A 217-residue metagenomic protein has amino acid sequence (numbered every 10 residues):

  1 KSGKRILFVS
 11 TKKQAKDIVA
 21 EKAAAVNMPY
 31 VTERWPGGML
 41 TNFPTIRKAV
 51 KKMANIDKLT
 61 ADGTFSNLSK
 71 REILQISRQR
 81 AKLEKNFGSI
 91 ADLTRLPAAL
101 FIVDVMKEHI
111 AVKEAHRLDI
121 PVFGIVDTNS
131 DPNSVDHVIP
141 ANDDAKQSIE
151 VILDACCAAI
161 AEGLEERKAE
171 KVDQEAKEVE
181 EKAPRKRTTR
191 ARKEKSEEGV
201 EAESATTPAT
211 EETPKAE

Functional and structural regions predicted by a protein language model:
K1-V172: Ribosome large-subunit tunnel/peptidyl-transferase-proximal elements
E162-E217: Intrinsically disordered, compositionally biased charged tails
